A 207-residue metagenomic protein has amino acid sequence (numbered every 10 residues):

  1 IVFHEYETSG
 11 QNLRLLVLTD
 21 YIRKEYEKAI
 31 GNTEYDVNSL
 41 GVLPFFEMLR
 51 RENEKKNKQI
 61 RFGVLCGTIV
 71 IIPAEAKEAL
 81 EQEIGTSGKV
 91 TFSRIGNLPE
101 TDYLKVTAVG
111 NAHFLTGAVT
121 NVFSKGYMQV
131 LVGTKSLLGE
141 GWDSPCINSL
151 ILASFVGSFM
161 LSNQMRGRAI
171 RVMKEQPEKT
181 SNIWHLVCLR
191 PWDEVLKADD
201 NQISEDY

Functional and structural regions predicted by a protein language model:
I1, I203-D206: Short, intrinsically disordered, charge-balanced linker/junction segments flanking boundaries in proteins
I1-V130: Conserved C-terminal RecA-like helicase domain
Y21-R23, T68, A153-V156, V187-L189: Residue-level signal for short, function-critical loop segments
E25-K28, I72-E75, M160-L161, P191-A198: Switch/connector loops and helix/strand junctions flanking conserved nucleotide-binding motifs in nucleotide-processing
Y35-F46, I147, S158-R166, T180 (+1 more regions): Amphipathic alpha-helical segments in well-structured domains
V132, L137-F155, Q164, K179-L186: A short beta-strand element within the Helicase C-terminal
S154-M160, A169-V172: C-terminal, active-site-flanking charged/polar segments
Q164, R168-S204: Conserved segment of the helicase C-terminal RecA-like domain
